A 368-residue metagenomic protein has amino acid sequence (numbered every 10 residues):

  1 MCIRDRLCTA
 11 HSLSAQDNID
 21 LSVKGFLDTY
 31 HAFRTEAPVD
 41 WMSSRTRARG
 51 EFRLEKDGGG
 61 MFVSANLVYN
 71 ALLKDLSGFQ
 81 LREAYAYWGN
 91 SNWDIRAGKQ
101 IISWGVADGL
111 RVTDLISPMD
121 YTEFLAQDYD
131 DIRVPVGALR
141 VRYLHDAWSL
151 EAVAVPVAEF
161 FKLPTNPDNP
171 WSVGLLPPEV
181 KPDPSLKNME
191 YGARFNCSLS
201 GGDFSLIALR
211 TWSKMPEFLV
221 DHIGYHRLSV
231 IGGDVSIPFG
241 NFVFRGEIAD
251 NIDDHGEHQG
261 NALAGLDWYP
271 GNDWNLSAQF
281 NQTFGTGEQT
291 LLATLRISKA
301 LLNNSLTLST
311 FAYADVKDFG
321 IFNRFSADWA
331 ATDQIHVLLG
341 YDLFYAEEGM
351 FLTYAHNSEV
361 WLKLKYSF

Functional and structural regions predicted by a protein language model:
M1-R6: Conserved small/polar residues in nucleotide/adenosyl-binding loops
L21, F52-K56, Y87-N90, K99 (+9 more regions): Residue-level signature of outer-membrane beta-barrel architecture
G25-H31, V63-L67, A97-K99, A152-P156 (+6 more regions): Transmembrane beta-barrel strands of outer-membrane/channel proteins
D40-A48, S77-R82, S91, R133-G137 (+8 more regions): Residues that define the transmembrane beta-barrel architecture of outer-membrane proteins
R53-P170, C197-S200, A346: Outer membrane beta-barrel
G58-V63, W93-I95, A147-L150, G201-F204 (+5 more regions): Repeated loop/turn-to-beta-strand initiation elements of outer-membrane beta-barrel proteins
P238-A314: Detector for outer-membrane/organellar transmembrane beta-barrel domains, recognizing the amphipathic beta-strand
Y341, H356-F368: Outer-membrane beta-barrel "beta-signal"
